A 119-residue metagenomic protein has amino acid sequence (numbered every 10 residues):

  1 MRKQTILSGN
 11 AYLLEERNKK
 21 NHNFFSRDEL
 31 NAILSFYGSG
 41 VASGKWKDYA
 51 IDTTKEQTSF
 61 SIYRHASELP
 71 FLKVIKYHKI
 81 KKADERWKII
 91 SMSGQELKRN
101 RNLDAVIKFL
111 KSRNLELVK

Functional and structural regions predicted by a protein language model:
Q4-S59: Negatively charged, low-complexity tracts enriched in Asp/Glu with abundant Ser/Thr
I6-N18, L69-G94, S112: Short aromatic-glycine-(Arg/Gly/Cys) micro-motifs in beta-strand/loop hairpins
K55-T58, H65-P70: Short, charged/polar surface micro-motifs in flexible loops or helix N-caps
S59-R64, W87-S91: Generic recognition of long tandem-repeat/solenoid scaffolds
I89-K119: Ampiphathic alpha-helical segments that act as solvent-exposed interaction surfaces
